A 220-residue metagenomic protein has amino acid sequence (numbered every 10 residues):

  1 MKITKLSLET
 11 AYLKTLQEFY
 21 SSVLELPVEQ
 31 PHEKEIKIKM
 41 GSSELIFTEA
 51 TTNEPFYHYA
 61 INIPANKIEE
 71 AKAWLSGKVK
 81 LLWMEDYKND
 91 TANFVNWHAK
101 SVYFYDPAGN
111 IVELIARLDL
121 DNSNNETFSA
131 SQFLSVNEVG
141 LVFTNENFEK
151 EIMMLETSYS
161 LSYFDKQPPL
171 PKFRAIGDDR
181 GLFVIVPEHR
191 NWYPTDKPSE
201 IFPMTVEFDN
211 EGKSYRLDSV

Functional and structural regions predicted by a protein language model:
M1-I3, E9-E29, M40-Y87, Y105-V220: Glyoxalase I/VOC metalloenzyme domain signal
E35-I38: Minor-groove-contacting beta-hairpin "wing" of winged helix-turn-helix DNA-binding domains
N89-A92: Surface-exposed loop and turn segments in beta-propeller and other repeat-based domains that flank or scaffold
N96-K100: Short, small/polar residue-rich loop motifs at catalytic or cofactor-binding pockets
